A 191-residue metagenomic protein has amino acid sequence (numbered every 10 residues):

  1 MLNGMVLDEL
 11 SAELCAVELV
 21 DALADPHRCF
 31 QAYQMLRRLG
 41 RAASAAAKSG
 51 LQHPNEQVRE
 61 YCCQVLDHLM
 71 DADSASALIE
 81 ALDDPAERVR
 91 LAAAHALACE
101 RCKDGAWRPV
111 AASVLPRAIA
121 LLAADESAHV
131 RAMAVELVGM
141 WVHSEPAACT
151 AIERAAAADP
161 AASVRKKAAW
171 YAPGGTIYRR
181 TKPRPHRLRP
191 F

Functional and structural regions predicted by a protein language model:
M1-L10, V17, D21-A42, A46-Q52 (+7 more regions): Structural detector for internal amphipathic alpha-helices that build alpha-solenoid repeat scaffolds
H53, D84-E87, D125-A128, D159-A162: Short coil/turn segments at helix-helix junctions and helix-capping linkers within large alpha-helical proteins
S74-A75, P109-A118, A148-E153, P183-F191: HEAT/HEAT-like alpha-solenoid repeats
